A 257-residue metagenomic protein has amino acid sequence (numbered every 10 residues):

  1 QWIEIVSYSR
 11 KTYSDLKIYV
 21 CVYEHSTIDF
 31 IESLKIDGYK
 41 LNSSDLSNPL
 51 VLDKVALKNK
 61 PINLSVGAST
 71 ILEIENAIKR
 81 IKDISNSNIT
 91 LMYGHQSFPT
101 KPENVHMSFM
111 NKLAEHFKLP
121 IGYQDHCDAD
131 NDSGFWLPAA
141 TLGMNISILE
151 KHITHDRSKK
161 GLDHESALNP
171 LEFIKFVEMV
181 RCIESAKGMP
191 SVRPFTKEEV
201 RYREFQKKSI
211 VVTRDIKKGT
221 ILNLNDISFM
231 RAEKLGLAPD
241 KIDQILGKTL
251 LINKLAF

Functional and structural regions predicted by a protein language model:
Q1-F257: Catalytic cores and adjacent flexible loops of soluble metabolic enzymes that perform enolate/carbanion chemistry on
